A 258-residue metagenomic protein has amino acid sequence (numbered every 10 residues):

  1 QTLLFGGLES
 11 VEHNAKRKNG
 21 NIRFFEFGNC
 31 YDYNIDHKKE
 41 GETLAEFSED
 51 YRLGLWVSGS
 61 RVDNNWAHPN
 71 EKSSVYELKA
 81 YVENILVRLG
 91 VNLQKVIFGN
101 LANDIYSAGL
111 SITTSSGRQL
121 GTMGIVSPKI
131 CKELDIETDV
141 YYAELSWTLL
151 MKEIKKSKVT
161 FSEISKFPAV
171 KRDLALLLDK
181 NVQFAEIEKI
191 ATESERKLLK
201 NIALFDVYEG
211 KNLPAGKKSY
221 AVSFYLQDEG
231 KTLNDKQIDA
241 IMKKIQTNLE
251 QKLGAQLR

Functional and structural regions predicted by a protein language model:
Q1-R258: Extended beta-strand-rich architecture
